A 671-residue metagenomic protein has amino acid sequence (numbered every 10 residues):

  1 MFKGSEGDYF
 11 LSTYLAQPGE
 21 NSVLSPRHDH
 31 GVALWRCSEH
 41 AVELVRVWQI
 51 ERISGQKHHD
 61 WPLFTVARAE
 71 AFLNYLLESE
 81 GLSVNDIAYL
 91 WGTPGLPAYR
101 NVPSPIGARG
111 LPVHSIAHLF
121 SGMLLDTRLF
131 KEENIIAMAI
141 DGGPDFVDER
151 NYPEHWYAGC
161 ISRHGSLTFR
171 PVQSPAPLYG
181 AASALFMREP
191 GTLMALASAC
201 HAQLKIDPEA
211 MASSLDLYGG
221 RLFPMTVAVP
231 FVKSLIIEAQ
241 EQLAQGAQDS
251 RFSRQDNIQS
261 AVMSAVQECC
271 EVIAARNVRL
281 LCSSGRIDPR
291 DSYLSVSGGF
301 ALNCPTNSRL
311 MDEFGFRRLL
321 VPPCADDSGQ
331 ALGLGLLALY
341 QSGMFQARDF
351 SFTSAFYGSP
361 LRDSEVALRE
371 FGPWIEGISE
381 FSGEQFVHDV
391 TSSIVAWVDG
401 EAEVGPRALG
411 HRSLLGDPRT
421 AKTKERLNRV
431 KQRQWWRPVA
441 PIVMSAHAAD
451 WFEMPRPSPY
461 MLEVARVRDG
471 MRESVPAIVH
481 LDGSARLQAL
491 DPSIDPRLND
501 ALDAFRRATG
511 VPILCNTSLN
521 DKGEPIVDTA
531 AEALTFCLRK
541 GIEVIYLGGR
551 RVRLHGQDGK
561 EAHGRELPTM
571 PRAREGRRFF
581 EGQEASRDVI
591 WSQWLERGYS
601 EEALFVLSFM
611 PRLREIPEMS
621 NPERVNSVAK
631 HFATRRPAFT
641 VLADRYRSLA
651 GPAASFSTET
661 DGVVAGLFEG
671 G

Functional and structural regions predicted by a protein language model:
E6-Y14, N21-S22, L90-W91, E133-D141 (+2 more regions): Short glycine-aspartate micro-motif
E20-G55, N101-G107, P112, I116-A117 (+4 more regions): Flexible beta->alpha loop and helix N-cap segments adjacent to enzyme active/binding sites
E51-E80: N-terminal phosphate-binding loop and adjacent alpha-helix
T65-A69, S115, V262-A274: Phosphate/oxyanion-binding active-site loops and adjacent basic polyanion-contact surfaces
A71-V113, S121-G122: Short beta-strand-loop/turn "lid" adjacent to the catalytic site in phosphate-handling enzymes
P94-L96, D291-L310: Glycine-rich phosphate-binding loops at beta-strand->alpha-helix junctions
V172-S174, M187-Q245: Long, well-ordered, tryptophan-enriched scaffold segments
S264-R290: Phosphate/ATP-binding catalytic cores across multiple sugar-kinase/actin-like superfamilies, primarily ASKHA
